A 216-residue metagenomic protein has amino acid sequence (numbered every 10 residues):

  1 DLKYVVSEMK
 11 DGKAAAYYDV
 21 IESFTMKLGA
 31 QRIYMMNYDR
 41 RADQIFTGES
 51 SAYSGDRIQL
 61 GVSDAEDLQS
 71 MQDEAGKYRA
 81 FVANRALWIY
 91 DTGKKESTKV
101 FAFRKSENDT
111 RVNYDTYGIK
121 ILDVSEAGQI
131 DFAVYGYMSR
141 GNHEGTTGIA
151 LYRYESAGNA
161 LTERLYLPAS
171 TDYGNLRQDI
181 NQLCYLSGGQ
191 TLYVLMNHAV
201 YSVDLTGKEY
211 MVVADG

Functional and structural regions predicted by a protein language model:
L2-M9, V134-M138, H198: Generic short beta-strand segments
L2-R32: Exposed beta-sheet edge and beta->alpha loop/turn motif
L2-Y4, V20, T25, D43 (+3 more regions): Extended helix-rich, non-globular scaffold segments
Y17, Y38, F132-V134: Interface-prone segments of viral and bacterial extracellular assemblies
Y17-I21, A127, T146: A general secondary-structure signal for short beta-strands and their flanking turns/coil in non-transmembrane regions
Q31-G61, L87-V112, H143-G174, N197-G216: Surface-exposed loop/turn elements that mediate protein-protein interactions on large endomembrane-trafficking
D64-M71, D109-S125, D172-C184, G216: Repeated scaffold domains used in trafficking and secretory/extracellular systems, primarily beta-propellers
L68-A83, L87-Y90, K120-H143, I149-L151 (+1 more regions): Short beta-strand elements that form the blades of beta-propeller/WD-repeat-like and other beta-sheet-rich scaffold
